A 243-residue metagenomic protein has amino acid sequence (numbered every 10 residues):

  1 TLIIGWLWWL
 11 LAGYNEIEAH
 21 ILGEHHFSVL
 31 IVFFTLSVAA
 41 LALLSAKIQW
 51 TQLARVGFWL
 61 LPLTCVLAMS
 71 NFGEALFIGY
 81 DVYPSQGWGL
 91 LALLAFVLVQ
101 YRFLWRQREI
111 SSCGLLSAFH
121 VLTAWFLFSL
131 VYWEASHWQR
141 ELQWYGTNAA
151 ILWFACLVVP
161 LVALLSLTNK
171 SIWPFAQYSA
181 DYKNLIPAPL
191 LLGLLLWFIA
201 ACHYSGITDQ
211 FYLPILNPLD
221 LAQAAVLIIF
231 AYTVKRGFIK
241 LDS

Functional and structural regions predicted by a protein language model:
T1-S243: Alpha-helical transmembrane segments of multi-pass membrane proteins
